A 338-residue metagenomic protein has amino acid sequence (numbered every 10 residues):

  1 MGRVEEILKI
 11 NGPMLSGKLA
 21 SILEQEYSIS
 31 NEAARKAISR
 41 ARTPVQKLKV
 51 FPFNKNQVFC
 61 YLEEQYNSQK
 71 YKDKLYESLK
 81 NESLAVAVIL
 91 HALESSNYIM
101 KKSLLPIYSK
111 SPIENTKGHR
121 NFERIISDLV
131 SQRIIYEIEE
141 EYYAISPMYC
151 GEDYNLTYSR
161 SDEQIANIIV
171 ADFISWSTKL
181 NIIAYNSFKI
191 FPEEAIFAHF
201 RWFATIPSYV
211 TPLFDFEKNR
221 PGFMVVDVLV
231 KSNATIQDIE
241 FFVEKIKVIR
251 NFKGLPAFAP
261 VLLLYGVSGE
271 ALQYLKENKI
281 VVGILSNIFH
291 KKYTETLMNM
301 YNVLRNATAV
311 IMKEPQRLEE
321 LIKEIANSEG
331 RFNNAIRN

Functional and structural regions predicted by a protein language model:
M1-Q25, Q69-P112: Short amphipathic alpha-helical interface segments
I22-E77: Long, low-complexity, charged/polar intrinsically disordered regions in eukaryotic proteins
Y27-A41, P112-S131: Short amphipathic alpha-helical interaction segments
R42-N54, I126-E140: A short, conserved structural fragment
F51-Y66, Y136-S159: Accessory beta->alpha helical hairpin/"wing" motif in late/C-terminal subdomains of nucleic-acid enzymes
Y149-V210, I311-N338: Acidic-basic catalytic patches of nuclease active cores, encompassing PD-(D/E)XK and other metal-cofactor nuclease
T205-V225: Active-site beta-strand-loop-beta-strand hairpin of nuclease catalytic cores that positions key catalytic residues
R220-I239, V243-L255, Y265-I325: Charged, structured surface patches that assemble and position nucleic-acid processing machinery
